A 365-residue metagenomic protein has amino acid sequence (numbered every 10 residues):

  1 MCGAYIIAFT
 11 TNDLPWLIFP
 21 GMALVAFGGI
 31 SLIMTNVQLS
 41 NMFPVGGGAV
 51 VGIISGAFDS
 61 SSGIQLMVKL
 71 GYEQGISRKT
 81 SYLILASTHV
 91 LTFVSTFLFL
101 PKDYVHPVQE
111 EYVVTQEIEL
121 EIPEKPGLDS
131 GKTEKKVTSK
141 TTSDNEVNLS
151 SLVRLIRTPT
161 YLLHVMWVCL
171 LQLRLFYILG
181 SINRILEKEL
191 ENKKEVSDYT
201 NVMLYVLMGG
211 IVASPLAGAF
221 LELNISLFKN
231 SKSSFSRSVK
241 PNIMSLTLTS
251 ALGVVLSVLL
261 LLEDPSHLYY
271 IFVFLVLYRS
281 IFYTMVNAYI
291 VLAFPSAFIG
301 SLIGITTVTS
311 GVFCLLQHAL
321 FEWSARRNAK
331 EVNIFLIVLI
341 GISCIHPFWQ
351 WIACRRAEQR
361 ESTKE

Functional and structural regions predicted by a protein language model:
P15-L32, H267-I281: Hydrophobic core of transmembrane alpha-helices in multi-pass small-molecule transporters, especially MFS/SLC-type
G29-G52, L186, I281-F294: Intracellular juxtamembrane helix-capping segments at the cytosolic ends of symmetry-related transmembrane helices
L32, P44-I76, T80-I84, T88-T92 (+3 more regions): Glycine-rich segments within core transmembrane alpha-helices of 12-TM secondary carriers
T80-L98, V332-Q350: Symmetry-related core transmembrane helices of the 12-TM Major Facilitator Superfamily/SLC fold
L100-L162, M166, Y177, S181 (+1 more regions): Long, low-complexity inter-transmembrane loops of multi-pass membrane transporters
L152-A217, Y283, N287: Extracytoplasmic gate region of multi-pass secondary transporters
Y199-S231, T249-L252, F313-Q317: Transmembrane alpha-helices of Major Facilitator/SLC transporters
S231-V286: C-terminal transmembrane helical hairpin of 12-TM major facilitator-type secondary transporters
